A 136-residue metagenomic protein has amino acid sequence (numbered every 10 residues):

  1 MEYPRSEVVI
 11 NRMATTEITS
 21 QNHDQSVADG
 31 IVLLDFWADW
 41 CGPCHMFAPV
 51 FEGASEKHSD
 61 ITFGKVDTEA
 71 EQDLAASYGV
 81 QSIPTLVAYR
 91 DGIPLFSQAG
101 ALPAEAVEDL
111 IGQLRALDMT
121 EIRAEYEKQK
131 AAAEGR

Functional and structural regions predicted by a protein language model:
S6-Q25, D60-T62: N-terminal "domain-start" segment that seeds a small globular fold
A28-D39: Short active-site neighborhood of thiol/selenol oxidoreductases, capturing the structured segment around
I31-L33, M46-V66, Q72: Conserved helix-turn-beta segment immediately C-terminal to the redox Cys motif in thioredoxin-like folds
V32, Q72, Y78-V87: Structural micro-motif
C41-C44: Short cysteine clusters
V87-E121: Non-catalytic, surface beta->alpha helical segment in thiol-disulfide oxidoreductase systems
M119-R136: CheY-like receiver
